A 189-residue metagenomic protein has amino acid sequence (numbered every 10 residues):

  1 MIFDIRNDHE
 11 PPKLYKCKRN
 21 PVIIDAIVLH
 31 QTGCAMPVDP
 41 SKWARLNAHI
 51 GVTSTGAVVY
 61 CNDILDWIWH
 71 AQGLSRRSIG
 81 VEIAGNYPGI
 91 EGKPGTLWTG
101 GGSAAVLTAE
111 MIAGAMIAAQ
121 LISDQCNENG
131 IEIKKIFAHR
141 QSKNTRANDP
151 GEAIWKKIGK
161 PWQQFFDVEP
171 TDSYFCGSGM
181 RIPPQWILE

Functional and structural regions predicted by a protein language model:
M1-P12, K16-P21, N86-E189: Basic/polar, cationic surfaces and motifs that engage anionic cell-wall and phosphate/carboxylate ligands
M1-S75: N-terminal catalytic cores of peptidoglycan-degrading enzymes
A26, S78-G80, K135-F137: Structural preference for beta-strand elements that scaffold enzyme active sites
W43-R45, D66-I68, L74-R77, G95-L97 (+2 more regions): Generic preference for flexible, low-structure residues
Q72-P94: Short coil-to-beta-strand
